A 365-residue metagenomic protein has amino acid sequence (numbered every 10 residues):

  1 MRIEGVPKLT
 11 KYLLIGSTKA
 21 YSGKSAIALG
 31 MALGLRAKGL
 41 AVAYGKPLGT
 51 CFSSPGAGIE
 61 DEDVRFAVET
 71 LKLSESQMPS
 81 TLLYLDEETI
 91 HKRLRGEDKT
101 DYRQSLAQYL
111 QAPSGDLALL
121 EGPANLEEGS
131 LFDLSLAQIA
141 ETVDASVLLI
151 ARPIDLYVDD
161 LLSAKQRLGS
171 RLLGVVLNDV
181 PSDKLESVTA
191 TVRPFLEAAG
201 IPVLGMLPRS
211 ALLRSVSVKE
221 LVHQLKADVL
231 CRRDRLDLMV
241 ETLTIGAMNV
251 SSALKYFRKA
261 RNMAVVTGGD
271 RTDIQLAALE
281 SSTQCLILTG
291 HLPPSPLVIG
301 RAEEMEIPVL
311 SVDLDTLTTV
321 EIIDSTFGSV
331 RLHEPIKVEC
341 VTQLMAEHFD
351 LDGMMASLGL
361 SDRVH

Functional and structural regions predicted by a protein language model:
E4-T10: Phosphate-binding P-loop
P7, Q111-S114, E141, L254-M263 (+1 more regions): Flexible, charged surface loops at secondary-structure boundaries
Y12-L13, A41-A43, R65, D116-A118 (+7 more regions): Structural motif
Y12-T100, Q104, Y109-L110, V192-F195: N-terminal phosphate/diphosphate-binding loop that engages ATP/GTP or pyrophosphate donors across diverse enzyme folds
S17-K19, P47-L48, S80-T81, E121-A124 (+9 more regions): Fold-independent oxyanion-binding glycine-rich loops and adjacent beta-strand/coil segments at enzyme active sites
H91-D133, A137-E141: Phosphate-binding/switch loop-helix module in NTP-utilizing enzymes
G122, I201, M206-T267, D324-H365: Non-catalytic interface/targeting segments
P123-P202, D270-H333: Conserved catalytic-core segment of NTP-binding enzymes
